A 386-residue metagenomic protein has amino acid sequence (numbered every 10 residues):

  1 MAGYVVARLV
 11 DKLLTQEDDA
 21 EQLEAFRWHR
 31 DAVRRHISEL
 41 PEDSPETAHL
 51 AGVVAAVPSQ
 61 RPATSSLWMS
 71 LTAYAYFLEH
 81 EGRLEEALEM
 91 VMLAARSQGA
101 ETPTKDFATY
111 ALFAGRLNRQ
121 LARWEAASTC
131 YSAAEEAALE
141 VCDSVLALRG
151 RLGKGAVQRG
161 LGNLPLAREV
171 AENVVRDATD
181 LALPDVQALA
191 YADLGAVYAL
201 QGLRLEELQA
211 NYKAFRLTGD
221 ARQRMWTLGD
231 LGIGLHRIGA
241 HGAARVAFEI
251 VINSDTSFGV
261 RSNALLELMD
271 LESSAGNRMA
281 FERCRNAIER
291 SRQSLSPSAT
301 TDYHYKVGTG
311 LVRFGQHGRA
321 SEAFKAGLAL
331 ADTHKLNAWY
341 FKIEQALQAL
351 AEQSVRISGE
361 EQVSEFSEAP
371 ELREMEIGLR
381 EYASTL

Functional and structural regions predicted by a protein language model:
M1-A114, N118-E125, E135, V141-S144 (+2 more regions): Flexible inter-repeat linkers and adjacent short helices within tandem amphipathic alpha-helical repeat scaffolds
V54-P58, M92-G99, S132-D143, E172-A182 (+4 more regions): Amphipathic alpha-helical segments of tetratricopeptide repeats
S66, D106, L146, V186 (+5 more regions): Structural signature of alpha-solenoid helical repeat junctions
M69, T109, R149, E169 (+8 more regions): Residue register of alpha-helical TPR repeats
A73, D106, F113, L146 (+8 more regions): "A position-specific structural signal for the A-helix of alpha-solenoid helical repeats
A87, A127, A167, E207 (+3 more regions): Single-residue signature of alpha-solenoid repeat helices
G155, G162-N163, A196, L200-R204 (+4 more regions): Alpha-helical linker/edge segments of TPR/alpha-solenoid repeat scaffolds and analogous pre-/post-domain helices
